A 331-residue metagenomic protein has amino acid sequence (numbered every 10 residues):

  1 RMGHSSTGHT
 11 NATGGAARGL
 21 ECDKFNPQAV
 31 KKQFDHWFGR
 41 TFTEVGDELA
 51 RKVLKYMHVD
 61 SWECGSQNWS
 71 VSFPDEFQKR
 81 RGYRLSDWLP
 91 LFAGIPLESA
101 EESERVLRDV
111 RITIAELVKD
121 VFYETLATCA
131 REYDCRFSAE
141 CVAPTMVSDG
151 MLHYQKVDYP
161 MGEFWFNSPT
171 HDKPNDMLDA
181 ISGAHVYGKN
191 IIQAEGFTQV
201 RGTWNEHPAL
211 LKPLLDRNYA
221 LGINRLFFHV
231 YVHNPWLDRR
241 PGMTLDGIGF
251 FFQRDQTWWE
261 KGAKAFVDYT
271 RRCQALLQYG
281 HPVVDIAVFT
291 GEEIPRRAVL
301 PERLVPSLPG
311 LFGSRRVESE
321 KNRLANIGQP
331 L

Functional and structural regions predicted by a protein language model:
R1-R40: Extended acidic/polar, glycine-enriched regions that form or flank non-catalytic beta-rich accessory modules
T43-Y56, D60-P160, W165-L331: Carbohydrate-binding surfaces of carbohydrate-active enzymes
